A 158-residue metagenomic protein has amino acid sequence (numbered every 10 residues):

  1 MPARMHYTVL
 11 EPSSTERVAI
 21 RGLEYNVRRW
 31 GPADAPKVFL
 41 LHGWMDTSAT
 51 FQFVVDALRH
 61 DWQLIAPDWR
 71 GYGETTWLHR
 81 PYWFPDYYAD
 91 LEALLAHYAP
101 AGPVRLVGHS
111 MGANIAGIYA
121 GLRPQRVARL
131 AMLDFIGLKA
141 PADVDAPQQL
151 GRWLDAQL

Functional and structural regions predicted by a protein language model:
M1-V38, R59-Q63, A99-G102, A128 (+2 more regions): Alpha/beta-hydrolase fold catalytic core
V18-R28, A66-M111, I115: Active-site loop/oxyanion-hole signature of alpha/beta-hydrolase fold enzymes
N26-W77: Conserved HGGG/HGGXW glycine-rich cap/lid loop of the alpha/beta-hydrolase fold
G43-D46, D90, L133-D134: Conserved acidic functional residues
D46, G71, A113, G137-L138: Active-site micro-motifs of SAM-dependent methyltransferase domains
V55, L95, Y119-A120: A conserved amphipathic alpha-helix that caps or lines the catalytic cleft of carbohydrate- and lipid-modifying enzymes
V55-L58, P81-F84, R123-P124, A146-L150: Glycine-rich, phosphate-binding/catalytic loops in enzymes
G117-L122, A128-L158: Flexible "cap/lid" loop of the alpha/beta hydrolase fold
